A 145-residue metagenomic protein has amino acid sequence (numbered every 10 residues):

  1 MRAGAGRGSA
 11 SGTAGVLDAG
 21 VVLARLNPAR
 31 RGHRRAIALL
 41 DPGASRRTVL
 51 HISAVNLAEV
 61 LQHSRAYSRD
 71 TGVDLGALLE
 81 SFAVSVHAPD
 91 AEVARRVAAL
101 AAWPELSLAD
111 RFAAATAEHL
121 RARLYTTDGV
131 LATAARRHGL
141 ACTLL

Functional and structural regions predicted by a protein language model:
M1-A14, S81-V86, A114-L145: Acidic, PIN/NYN-like endoribonuclease modules and their adjacent C-terminal/linker elements
M1-I52, S64-G76: Short, well-structured N-terminal submotif of metal-dependent ribonuclease cores
V21, N56, V93, F112-A113 (+1 more regions): Alpha-helix capping/helix-boundary segments
P28, E80-W103: Acidic catalytic patch
S53, P89, A109, T127: Replace "coordinates the UDP/GDP/TDP-sugar" with "coordinates nucleotide-activated sugar donors
A58-L61, A98: Amphipathic alpha-helical segments within well-ordered protein domains
L106: Short glycine/threonine-rich catalytic loop with a Thr-x-Gly-x-Asp
